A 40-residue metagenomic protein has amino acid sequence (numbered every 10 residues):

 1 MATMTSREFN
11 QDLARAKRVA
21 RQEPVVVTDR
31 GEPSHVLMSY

Functional and structural regions predicted by a protein language model:
M4-R21: The conserved cystathionine-beta-synthase
T5, V26-T28: Residues that mark the N-terminal boundary/hinge immediately upstream of a DNA-recognition element
V26, P33-Y40: Short beta->alpha transition motifs characteristic of CBS
